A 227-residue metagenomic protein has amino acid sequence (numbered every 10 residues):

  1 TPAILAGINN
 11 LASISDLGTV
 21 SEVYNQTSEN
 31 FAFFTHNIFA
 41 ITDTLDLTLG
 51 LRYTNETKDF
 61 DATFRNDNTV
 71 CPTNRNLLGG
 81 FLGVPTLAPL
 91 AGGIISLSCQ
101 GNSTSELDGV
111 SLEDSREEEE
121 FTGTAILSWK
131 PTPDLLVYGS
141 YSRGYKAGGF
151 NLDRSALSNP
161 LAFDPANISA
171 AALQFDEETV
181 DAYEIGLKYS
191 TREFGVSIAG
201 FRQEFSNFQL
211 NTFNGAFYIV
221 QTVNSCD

Functional and structural regions predicted by a protein language model:
T1-V23, D59-S115, N151-L173, L210-C226: Solvent-exposed loop segments that connect transmembrane elements
V23, F33-T35, G123-A125, L173 (+1 more regions): Membrane-embedded beta-strands of outer-membrane beta-barrel proteins, especially the hydrophobic/small aromatic
N25, E29-I38, D46-T54: Transmembrane beta-barrel wall of Gram-negative outer-membrane proteins
T27, F31, F121, S169 (+1 more regions): Exposed loop/turn and edge beta-strand positions of beta-sandwich/beta-sheet ligand-binding modules
T35-A40, L51-Y53, E119, L127-P131 (+2 more regions): Residue-level signature of outer-membrane beta-barrel architecture
A40, T44-G50, K58, I126 (+3 more regions): Membrane-spanning beta-strand positions in outer-membrane beta-barrel proteins
T42, T54-E56, G144, Q203: Short coil/turn motifs at secondary-structure junctions
K130-R154, P165-T222, D227: Membrane-embedded beta-barrel scaffold of Gram-negative outer-membrane proteins
